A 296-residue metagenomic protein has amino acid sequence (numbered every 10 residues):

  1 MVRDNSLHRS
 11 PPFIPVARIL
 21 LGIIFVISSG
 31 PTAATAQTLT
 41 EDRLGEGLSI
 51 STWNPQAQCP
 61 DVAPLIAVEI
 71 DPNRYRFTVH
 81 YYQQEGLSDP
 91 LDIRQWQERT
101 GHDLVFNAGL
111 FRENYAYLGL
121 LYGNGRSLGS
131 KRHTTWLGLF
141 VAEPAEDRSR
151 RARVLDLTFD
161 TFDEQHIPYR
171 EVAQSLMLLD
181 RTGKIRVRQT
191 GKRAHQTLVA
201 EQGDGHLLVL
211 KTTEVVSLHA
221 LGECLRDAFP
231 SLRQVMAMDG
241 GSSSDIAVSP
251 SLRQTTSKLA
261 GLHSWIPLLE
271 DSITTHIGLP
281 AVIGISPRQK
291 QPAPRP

Functional and structural regions predicted by a protein language model:
M1-I14: N-terminal secretory signal peptides that target proteins for export/translocation
A17-S28: Bacterial N-terminal signal peptides
A34-H133, R148, L210: Zymogen propeptides
A67, L139, L198: Short, surface-exposed charged micro-motifs
Y82-G86, D156-F162, K211-V215: Short, solvent-exposed aromatic-acidic interface loops
R112-I185, T190: Active-site-adjacent helix-turn-beta-strand microarchitecture at beta-sheet edges that either contains or buttresses
Y115-T134, I185-Q196, E201-Q234, S243-R295: Conserved, well-ordered active-site substructure
